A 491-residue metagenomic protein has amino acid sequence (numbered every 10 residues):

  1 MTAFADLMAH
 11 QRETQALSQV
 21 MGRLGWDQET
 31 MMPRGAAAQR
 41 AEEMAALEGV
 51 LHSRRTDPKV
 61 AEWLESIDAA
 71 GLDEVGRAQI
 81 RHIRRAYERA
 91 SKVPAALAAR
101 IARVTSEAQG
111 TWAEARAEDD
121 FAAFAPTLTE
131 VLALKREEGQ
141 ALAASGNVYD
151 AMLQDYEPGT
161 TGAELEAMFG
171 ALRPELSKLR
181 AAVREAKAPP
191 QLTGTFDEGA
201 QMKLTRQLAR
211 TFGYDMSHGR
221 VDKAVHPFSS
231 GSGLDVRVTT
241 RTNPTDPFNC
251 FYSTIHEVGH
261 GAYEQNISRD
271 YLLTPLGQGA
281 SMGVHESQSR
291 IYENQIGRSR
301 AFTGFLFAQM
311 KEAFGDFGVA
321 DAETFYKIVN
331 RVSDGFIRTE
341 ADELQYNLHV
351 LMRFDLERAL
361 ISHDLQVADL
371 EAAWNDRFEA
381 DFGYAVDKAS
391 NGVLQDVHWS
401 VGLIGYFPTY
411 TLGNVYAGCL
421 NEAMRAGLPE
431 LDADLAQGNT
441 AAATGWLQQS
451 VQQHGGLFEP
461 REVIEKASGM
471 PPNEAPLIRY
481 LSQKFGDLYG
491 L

Functional and structural regions predicted by a protein language model:
M1-P158, S482-L491: A well-structured
A3, Q19-G25, G35, Q39 (+3 more regions): C-terminal, non-catalytic "cap/extension" segments appended to globular domains
L7, A143, H256, S289 (+3 more regions): Divalent metal-coordination and catalytic microenvironments
Q39, L97-R100, T127, D197 (+12 more regions): Secondary-structure capping and boundary motifs in well-ordered enzyme cores
I101-N249: Contiguous, non-catalytic segments that form substrate-binding/exosite surfaces or channel walls
F169, R173-L176, E198-M202, L208-D222 (+2 more regions): All-alpha helical catalytic cores of prenyl diphosphate-utilizing isoprenoid enzymes
D246-A262: Short alpha-helix carrying the canonical HExxH Zn2+-binding catalytic motif
V258, Q265, L276-L365: A conserved active-site cap/scaffold subdomain adjacent to cofactor or substrate pockets
